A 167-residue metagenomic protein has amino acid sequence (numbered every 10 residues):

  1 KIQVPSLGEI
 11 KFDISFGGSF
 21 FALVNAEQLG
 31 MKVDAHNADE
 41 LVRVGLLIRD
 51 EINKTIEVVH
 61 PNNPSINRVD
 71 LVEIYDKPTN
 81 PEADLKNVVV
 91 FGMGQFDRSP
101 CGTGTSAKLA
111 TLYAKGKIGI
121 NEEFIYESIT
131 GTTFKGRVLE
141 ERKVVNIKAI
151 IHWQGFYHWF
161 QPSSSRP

Functional and structural regions predicted by a protein language model:
K1-P167: Active-site proximal loop and beta-alpha junction motif in alpha/beta enzyme cores
